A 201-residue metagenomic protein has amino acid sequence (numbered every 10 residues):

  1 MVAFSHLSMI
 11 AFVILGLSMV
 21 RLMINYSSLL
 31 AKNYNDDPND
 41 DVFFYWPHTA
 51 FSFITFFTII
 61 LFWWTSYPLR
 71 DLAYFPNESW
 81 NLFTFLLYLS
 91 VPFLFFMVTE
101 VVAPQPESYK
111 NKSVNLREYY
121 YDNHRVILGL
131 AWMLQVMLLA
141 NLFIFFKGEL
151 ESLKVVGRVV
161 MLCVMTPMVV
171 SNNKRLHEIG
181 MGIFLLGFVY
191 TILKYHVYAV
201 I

Functional and structural regions predicted by a protein language model:
A3-L15, N77-F96: Alpha-helical transmembrane segments
M9-S18, F146-V159: Structural signature of hydrophobic alpha-helical transmembrane segments
F12-L30: N-terminal signal-anchor/start-transfer transmembrane helix
L30-P47, D71-N77, K112-Y120, V169-G180: Membrane-interface helix-boundary motifs at transmembrane edges
F43-L69: A generic, lipid-embedded transmembrane alpha helix
T84-V156: Membrane-proximal helix-loop-helix units in multi-pass membrane proteins
V91-N111, G157-T191: Alpha-helical transmembrane segments and their immediate juxtamembrane interface regions
K147, Y190-I201: Juxtamembrane boundary at the C-terminal end of a transmembrane helix
